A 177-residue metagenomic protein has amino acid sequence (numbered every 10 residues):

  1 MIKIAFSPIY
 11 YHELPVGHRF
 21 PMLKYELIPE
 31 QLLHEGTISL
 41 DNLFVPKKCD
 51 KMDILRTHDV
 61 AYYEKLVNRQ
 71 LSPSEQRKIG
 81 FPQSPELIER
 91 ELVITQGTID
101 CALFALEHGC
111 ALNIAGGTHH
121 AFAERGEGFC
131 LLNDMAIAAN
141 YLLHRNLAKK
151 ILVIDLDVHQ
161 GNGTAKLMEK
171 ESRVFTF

Functional and structural regions predicted by a protein language model:
M1-I154, H159-T176: HDAC/HDAC-like amidohydrolase catalytic core signature
